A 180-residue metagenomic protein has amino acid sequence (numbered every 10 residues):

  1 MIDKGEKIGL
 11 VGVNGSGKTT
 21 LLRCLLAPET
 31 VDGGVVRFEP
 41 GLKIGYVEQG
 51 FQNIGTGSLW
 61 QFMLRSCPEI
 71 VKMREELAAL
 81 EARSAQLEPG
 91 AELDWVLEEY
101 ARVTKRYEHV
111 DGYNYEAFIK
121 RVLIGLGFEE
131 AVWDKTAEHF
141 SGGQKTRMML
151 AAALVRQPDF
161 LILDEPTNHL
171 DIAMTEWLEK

Functional and structural regions predicted by a protein language model:
M1-K180: ABC ATP-binding cassette signature C-motif
